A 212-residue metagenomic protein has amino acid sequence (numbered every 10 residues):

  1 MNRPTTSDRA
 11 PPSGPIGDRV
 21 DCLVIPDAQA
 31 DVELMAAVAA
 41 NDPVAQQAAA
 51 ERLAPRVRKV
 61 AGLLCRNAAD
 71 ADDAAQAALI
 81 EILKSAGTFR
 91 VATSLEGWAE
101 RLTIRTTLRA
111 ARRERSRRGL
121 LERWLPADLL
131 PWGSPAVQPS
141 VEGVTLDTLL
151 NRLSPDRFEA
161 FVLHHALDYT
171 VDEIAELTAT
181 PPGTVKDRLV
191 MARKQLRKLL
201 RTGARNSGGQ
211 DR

Functional and structural regions predicted by a protein language model:
N2-P15, G119-G133, T145-N151, E176-L177 (+1 more regions): C-terminal edge and immediately downstream basic/flexible tail or linker adjoining helix-turn-helix-like DNA-binding
V20, A39-A48, R58-A77, P182 (+1 more regions): Short, charged helix-capping/linker segments at alpha-helix termini
A39-A40, L63-N67, A77-S94, R113-R115: Sigma70-family region 2
A50-A68, S85, E100, L150 (+1 more regions): Amphipathic, Lys/Arg- and hydrophobic-enriched alpha-helical face
D73-I80, T93-R105: Structural recognition of an alpha-helix C-terminal capping motif at a helix-to-coil junction
K84-V91, R101-E122, P139, M191: Arg/Lys-rich amphipathic alpha helix in sigma70-family domain 2
I104, L108, A166, D172 (+1 more regions): DNA-recognition helix of helix-turn-helix
A160-H164: A short pre-motif secondary-structure segment
